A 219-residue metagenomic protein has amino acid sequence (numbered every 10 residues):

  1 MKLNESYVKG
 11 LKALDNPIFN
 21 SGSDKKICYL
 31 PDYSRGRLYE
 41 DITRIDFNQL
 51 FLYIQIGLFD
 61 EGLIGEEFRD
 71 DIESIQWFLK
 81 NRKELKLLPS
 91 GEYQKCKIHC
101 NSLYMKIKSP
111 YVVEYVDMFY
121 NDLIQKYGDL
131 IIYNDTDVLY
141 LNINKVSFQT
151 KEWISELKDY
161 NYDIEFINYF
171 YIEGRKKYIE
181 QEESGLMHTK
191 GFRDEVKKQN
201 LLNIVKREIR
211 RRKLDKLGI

Functional and structural regions predicted by a protein language model:
M1-R207: Conserved acidic
V205-I219: Short acidic, low-complexity intrinsically disordered linear motifs used for protein-protein interactions
